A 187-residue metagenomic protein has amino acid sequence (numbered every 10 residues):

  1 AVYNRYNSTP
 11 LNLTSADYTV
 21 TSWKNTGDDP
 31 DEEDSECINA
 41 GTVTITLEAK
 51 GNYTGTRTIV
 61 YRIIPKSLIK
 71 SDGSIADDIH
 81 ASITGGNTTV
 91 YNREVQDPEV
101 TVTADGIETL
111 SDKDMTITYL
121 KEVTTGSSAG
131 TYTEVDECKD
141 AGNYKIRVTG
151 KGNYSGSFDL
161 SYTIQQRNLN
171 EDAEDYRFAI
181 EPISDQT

Functional and structural regions predicted by a protein language model:
A1-T187: Solvent-exposed beta-strand/loop surfaces, strongest in extracytoplasmic domains of secreted and cell-surface proteins
